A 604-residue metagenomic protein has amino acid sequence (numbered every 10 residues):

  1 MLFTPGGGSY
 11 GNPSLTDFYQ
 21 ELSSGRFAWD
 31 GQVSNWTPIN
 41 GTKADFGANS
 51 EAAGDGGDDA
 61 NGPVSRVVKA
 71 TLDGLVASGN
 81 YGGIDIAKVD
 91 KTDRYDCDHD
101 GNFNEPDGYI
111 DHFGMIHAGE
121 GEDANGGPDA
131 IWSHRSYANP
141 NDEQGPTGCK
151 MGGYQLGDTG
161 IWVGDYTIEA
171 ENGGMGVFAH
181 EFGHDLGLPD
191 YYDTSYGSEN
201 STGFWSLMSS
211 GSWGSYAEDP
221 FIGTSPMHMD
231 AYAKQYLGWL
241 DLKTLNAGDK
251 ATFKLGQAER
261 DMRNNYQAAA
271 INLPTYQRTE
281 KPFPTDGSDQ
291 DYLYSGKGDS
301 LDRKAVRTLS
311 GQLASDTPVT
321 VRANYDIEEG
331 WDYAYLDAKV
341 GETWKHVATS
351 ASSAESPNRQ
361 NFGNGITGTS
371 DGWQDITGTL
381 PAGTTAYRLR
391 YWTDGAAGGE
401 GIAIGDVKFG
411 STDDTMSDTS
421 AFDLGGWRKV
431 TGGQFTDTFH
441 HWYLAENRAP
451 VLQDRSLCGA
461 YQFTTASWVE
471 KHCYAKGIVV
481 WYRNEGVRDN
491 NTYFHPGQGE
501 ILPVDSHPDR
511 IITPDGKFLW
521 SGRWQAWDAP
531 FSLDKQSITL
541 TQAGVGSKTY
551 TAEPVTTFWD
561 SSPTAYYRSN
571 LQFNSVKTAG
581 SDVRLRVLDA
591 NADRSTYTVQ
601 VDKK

Functional and structural regions predicted by a protein language model:
M1-S201, W205, S209-G214: Active-site-proximal segment of zinc-dependent metalloprotease catalytic domains
L2-T37, D45, N61-V64, N125-E169 (+6 more regions): Non-catalytic C-terminal accessory/binding modules of secreted extracellular proteins
A269-I271, S295-A314, D371-G378: Short beta-strands within extracellular/lumenal beta-sheet-rich domains
S300-K304, G311-R322, E329-W331, G383-A386 (+1 more regions): Extended extracellular/luminal ectodomain segments enriched in beta-structured repeat modules
E329-L336, G398-I402: Beta-strand acidic-aromatic groove motif in beta-rich domains, primarily in extracellular
Y333-V347, R388, D418-D423: Short beta-strand segments and strand-loop junctions that repeat across beta-rich extracellular domains
L389-A397: Short beta-strand-plus-loop segments that form exposed binding edges in beta-rich domains
A397-L424, R428, G432-F435: Exposed low-complexity, polar/acidic, P/S/T/G-rich flexible segments that act as propeptides, protease-susceptible
